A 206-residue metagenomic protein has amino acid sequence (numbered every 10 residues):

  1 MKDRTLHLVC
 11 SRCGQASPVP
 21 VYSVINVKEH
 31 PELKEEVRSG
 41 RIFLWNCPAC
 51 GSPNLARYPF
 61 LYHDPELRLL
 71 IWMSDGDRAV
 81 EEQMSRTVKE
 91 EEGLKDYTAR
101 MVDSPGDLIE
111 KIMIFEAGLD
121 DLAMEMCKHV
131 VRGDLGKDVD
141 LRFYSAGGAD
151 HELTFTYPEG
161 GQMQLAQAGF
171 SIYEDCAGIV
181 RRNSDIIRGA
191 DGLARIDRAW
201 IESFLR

Functional and structural regions predicted by a protein language model:
M1-D75: N-terminal cysteine/histidine-rich coordination modules
D3, N26-H30, K34, D77 (+6 more regions): Serine/threonine-rich low-complexity intrinsically disordered regions
R4, C13-V21, N54-Y58, P65-L69 (+7 more regions): Generic structural motif recognizing short loop/turn segments at the entrances and edges of beta-strands
L33-V37, A123-K128: Generic hydrophobic, helix-prone segments enriched in Leu/Val/Ile
R38-R41, E66, E90-G93, E174-C176: Short, low-complexity, polar/charged sequence segments that are solvent-exposed and flexible
P48-C127: Domain-exit/linker segments immediately C-terminal to small folded modules
K128-R206: C-terminal, charged low-complexity interaction regions
